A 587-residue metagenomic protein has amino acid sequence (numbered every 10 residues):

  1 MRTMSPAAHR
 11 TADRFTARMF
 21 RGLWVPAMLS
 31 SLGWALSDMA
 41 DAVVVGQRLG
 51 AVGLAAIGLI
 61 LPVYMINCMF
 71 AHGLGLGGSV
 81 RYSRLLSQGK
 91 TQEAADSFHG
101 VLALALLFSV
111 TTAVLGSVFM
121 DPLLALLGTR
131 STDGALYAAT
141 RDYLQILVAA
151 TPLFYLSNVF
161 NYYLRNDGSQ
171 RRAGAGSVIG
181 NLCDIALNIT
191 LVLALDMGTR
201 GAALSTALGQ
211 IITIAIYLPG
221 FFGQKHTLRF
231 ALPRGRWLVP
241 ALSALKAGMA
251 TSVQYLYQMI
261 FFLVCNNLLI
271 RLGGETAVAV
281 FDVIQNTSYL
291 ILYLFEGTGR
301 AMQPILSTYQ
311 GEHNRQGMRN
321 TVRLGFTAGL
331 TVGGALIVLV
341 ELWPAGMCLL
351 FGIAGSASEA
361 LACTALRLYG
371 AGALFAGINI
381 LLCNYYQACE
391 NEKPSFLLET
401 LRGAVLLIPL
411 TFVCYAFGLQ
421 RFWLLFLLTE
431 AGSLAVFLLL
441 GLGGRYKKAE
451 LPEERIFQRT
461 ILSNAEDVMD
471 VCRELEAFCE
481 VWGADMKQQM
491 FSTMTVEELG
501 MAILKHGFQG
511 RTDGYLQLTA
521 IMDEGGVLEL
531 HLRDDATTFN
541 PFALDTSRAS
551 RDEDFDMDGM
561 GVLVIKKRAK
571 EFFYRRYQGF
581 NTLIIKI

Functional and structural regions predicted by a protein language model:
M1-W24, Y82-A150, A194-G248, L306-A371 (+2 more regions): Short alpha-helical transmembrane segments in multi-pass integral membrane proteins
A27-L76, V80, A150-F154, L242-T308 (+2 more regions): Transmembrane helix-bundle signature of multi-pass secondary active exporters and lipid flippases
A56-V114, S157-A173, V280-V338, I378-E390 (+1 more regions): Small-residue-rich hydrophobic transmembrane alpha-helices
G75, I146-R165, A173-N181, A202-Y217 (+4 more regions): Short runs within selected transmembrane alpha-helices of multi-pass transporters and secretion channels
G443-M494: Bergerat-fold GHKL ATPase/HATPase_c domain
K448-R459, E553-D554, V562-I587: Flexible, glycine-/charge-rich segments associated with ATP-binding catalytic modules
M486-G514: Conserved ATP-binding N-box helix of the HATPase_c
V527-V562: Glycine-rich/acidic phosphate-handling loop/turn and adjacent ATP-lid/helix of nucleotide-binding kinase/ATPase domains
